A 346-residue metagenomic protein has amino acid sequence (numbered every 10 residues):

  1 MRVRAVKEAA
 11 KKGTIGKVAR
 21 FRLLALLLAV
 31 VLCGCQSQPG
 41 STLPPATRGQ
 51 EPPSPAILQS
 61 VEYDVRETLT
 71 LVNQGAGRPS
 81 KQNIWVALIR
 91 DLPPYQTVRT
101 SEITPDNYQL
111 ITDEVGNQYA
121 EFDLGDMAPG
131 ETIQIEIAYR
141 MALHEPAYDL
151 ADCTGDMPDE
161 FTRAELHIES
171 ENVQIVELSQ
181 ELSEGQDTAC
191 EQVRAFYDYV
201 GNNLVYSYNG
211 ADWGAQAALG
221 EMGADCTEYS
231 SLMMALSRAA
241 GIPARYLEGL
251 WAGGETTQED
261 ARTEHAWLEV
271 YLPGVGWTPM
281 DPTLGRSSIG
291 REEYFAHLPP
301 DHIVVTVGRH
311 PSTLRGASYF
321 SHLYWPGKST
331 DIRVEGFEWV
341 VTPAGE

Functional and structural regions predicted by a protein language model:
V3-L24: Bacterial N-terminal signal peptides that target proteins for export
V31-G34: C-terminal motif of bacterial Sec signal peptides marking the signal peptidase cleavage site
P39-H144: Intrinsically disordered, low-complexity N-terminal segments that are enriched in acidic
Q74-G77, M127-I133, D187, R238-G241 (+1 more regions): A short, structured loop/turn motif at beta-sheet edges
I89-P93, A142, Q180-E184, D198-V205 (+2 more regions): Sec-exported extracytoplasmic/periplasmic mature domains
E114, Q134-G223: Acidic low-complexity segments
S231-Y319: Hydrophobic/aromatic-rich core segments of domains that either
L298-E346: Low-complexity, Gly/Ser/Thr/Pro-rich intrinsically disordered linker/tail segments
